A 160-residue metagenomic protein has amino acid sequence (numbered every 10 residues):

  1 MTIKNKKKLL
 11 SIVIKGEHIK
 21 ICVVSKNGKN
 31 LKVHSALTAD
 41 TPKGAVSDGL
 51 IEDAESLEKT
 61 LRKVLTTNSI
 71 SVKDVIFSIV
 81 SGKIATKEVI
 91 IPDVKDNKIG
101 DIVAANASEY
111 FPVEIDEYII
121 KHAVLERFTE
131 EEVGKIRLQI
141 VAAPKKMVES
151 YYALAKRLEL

Functional and structural regions predicted by a protein language model:
M1-D40, K59, K73-V80: Gly/Thr-rich phosphate-binding beta-strand-loop-beta motif of the actin/hexokinase/Hsp70
E17, A54, E58-L61, G100 (+1 more regions): Amphipathic alpha-helical transducer elements in NTP-driven molecular machines
S25, K43-A45, V124: Short, well-ordered turn and helix-capping elements at secondary-structure junctions
K26-G28, L65-N68, F111-I115: Conserved NTP-handling cores and scaffolds of large molecular machines
L31, S47-G49, A85-E88: Switch/connector loops and helix/strand junctions flanking conserved nucleotide-binding motifs in nucleotide-processing
A36-T66: N-terminal phosphate-binding loop and adjacent alpha-helix
L61-D74, L158: Phosphate/pyrophosphate-binding loops at sites that engage ATP/ADP/AMP, CoA/4′-phosphopantetheine, polyphosphate
D74, S78-L160: Active-site neighborhood for divalent-cation/phosphate handling
